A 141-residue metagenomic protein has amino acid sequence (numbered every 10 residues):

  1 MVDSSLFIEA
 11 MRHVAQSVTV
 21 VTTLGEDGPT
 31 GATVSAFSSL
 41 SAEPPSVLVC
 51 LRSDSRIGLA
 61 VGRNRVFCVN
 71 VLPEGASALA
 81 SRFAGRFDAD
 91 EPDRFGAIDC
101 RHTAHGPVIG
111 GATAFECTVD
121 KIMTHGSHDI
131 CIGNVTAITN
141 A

Functional and structural regions predicted by a protein language model:
M1-A141: Active-site-proximal mixed secondary-structure blocks
